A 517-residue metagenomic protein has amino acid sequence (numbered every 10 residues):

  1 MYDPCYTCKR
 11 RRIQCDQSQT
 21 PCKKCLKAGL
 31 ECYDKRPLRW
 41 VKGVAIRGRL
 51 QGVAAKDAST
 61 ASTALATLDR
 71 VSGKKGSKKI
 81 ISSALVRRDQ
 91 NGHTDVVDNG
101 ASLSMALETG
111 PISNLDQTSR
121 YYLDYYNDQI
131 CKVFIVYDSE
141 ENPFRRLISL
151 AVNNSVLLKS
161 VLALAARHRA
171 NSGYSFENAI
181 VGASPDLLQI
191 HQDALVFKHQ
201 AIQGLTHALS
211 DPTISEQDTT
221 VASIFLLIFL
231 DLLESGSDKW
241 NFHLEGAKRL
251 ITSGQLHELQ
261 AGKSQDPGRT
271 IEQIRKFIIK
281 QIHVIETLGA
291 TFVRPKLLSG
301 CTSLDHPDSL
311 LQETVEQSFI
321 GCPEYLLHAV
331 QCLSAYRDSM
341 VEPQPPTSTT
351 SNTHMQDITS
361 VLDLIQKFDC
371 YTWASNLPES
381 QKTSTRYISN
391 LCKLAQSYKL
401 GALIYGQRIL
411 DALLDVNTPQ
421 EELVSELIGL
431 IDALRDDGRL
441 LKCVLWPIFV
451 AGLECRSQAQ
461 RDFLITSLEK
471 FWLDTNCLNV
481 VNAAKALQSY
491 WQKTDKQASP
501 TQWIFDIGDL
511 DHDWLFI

Functional and structural regions predicted by a protein language model:
M1-E141, R146-L150, N154, A183 (+3 more regions): Charge-rich, intrinsically disordered regulatory segments
Y6, T20-K23, E245, A402 (+3 more regions): A generic structural signal for well-ordered alpha-helical surface patches
Y33-R36, F134, R169, L209 (+9 more regions): Eukaryotic basic, amphipathic alpha-helical target segments in cytosolic regions
A106-N154, L158-A163, S172-Q331, L377-L391 (+4 more regions): Intrinsically disordered, low-complexity acidic/Ser/Thr-rich segments used as protein-protein interaction/activation
Y137, Q458-I517: C-terminal region signature
N154-S172, K399-L410: Hydrophobic/aromatic-rich, well-ordered segments within soluble, folded domains that form packed cores
N171, L230-L233, I285, F292 (+5 more regions): Alpha-solenoid helical repeat scaffolds
E324-L441, P447, C455: Long, repeat-rich segments with strong aromatic
